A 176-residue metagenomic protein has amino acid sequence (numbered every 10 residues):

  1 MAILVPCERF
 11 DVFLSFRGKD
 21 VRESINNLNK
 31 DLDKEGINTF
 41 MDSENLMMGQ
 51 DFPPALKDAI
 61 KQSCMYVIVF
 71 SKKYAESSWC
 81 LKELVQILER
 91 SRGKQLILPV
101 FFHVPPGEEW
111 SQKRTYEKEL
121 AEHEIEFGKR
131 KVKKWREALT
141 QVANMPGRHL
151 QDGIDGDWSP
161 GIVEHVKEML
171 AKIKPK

Functional and structural regions predicted by a protein language model:
M1-M65, R90, V163-K172, K176: Conserved N-terminal substructure of TIR/SEFIR domains
D33-K34, F52-D157, G161: Cross-kingdom TIR/SEFIR domain
